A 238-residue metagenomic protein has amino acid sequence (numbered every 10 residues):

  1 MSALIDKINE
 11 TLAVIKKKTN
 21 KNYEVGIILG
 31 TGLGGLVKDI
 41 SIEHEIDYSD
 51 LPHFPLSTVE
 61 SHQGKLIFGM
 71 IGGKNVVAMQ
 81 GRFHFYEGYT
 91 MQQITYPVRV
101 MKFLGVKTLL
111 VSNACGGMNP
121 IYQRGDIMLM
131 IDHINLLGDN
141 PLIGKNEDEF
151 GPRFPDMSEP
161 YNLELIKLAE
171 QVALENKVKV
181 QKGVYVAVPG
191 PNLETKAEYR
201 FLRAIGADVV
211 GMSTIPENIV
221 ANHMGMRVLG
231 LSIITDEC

Functional and structural regions predicted by a protein language model:
S2-M157: Metabolite-binding pocket within alpha/beta catalytic cores that recognizes anionic/polar moieties
V14, K18, E164, L168-K179: Generic non-transmembrane alpha-helical segments
K102-G105, R203, N222: Non-catalytic positions within long, well-ordered alpha-helices that form the structural scaffold/packing of enzyme
K107-T108, D208, R227: Short acidic/polar active-site loop segments enriched in Thr and Asp
Q171-D208: Active-site/ligand-binding-proximal alpha/beta "capping" segment
M212-C238: Zn-dependent metallopeptidase/amidohydrolase metal-coordination segment
